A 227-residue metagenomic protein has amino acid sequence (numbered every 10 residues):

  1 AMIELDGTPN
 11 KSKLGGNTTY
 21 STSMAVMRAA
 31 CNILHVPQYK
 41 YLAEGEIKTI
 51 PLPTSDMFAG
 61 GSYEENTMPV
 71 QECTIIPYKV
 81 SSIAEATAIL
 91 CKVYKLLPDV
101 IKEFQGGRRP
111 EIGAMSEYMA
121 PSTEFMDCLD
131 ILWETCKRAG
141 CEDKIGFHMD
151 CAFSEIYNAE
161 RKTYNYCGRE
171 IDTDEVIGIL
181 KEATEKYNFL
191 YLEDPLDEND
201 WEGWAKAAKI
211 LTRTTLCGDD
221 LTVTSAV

Functional and structural regions predicted by a protein language model:
A1-V36, T87: Metal- or metallocofactor-binding catalytic centers and their adjacent structured scaffolds across diverse enzyme
E4-T8, E44-K48, F58, K79 (+1 more regions): Acidic, glycine-rich active-site loops and adjacent beta-strand->loop/helix elements that engage anionic groups
L5, A29-I33, I76, V93-G107 (+3 more regions): Change "in soluble alpha/beta enzymes" to "in soluble alpha/beta proteins
M24-M27, L52-P53, A59-Q71, I156-N165 (+1 more regions): Short acidic, glycine/serine/threonine-rich loops at helix termini
H35, G61, M115, D150 (+1 more regions): Conserved, mostly hydrophobic/aromatic
V36-L52: Glycine/threonine-rich beta-strand-loop-alpha-helix active-site module that forms ligand/phosphate-binding
K48-E117: Mobile "lid/hinge" segments at catalytic clefts and subdomain interfaces of large enzymes
G107-R109, M119, T123-V227: Catalytic core of soluble alpha/beta enzymes
